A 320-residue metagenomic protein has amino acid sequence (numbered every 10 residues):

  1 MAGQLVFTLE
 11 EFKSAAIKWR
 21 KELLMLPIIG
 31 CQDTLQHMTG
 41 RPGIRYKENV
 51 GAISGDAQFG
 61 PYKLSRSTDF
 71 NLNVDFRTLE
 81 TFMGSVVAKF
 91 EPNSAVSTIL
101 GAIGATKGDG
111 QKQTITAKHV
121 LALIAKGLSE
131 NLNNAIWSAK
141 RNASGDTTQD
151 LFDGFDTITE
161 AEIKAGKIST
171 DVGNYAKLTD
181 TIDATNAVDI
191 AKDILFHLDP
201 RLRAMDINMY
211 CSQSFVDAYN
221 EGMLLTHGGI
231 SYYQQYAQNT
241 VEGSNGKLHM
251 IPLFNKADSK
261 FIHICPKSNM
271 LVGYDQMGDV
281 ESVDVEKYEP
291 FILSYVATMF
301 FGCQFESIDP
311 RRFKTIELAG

Functional and structural regions predicted by a protein language model:
A2-D56, D153-L178, I182, V216-G320: Sequence/fold signature of self-assembling virion shell proteins
I17-A102: Assembly/oligomerization interface modules of large self-assembling protein complexes
L24-L35, N134-S144, A204-Y210, Y233-Y236: Short glycine-rich, low-complexity/disordered patches
T34, G40, V120, D193-I194: Short, hydrophobic/aromatic alpha-helical segments in well-folded domains
V86-V96, C211-F215, C265-P266, E306-D309: Helix N-cap / beta->alpha transition motif
G101-K192, L318: Alpha-helical scaffold segments that mediate packing/assembly in large oligomeric complexes
L121, A204-D206, I292: Extracellular structured ligand-interaction cores
D180-H227: Ordered core of a single globular domain
